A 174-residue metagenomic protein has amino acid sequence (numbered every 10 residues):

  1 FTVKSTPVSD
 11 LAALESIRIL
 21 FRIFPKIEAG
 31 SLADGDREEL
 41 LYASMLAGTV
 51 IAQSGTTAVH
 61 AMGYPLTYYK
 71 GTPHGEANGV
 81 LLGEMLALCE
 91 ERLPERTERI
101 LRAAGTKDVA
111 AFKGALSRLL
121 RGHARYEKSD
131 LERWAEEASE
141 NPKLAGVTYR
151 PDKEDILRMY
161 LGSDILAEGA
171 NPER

Functional and structural regions predicted by a protein language model:
F1, S5, L41, L46 (+4 more regions): Glycine-rich flexible loops
F1-Q53, T148, E154: Carboxylate- and glycine-rich phosphate/diphosphate-binding segment that chelates Mg2+/Mn2+
P7-R18, T56, E76, E91 (+2 more regions): Alpha-helix N-cap/helix-start motif at coil-to-helix transitions, marked by capping-box chemistry
A13, R37-L40, T97, V109 (+2 more regions): Hydrophobic packing residues in well-ordered alpha-helices of helical domains and bundles
L46-G75, K143: Glycine-rich phosphate/pyrophosphate-binding beta-alpha loops
Y68-R125: Active-site pocket-lining segment
A104-R174: C-terminal charged capping/lid subdomain of soluble metabolic enzymes
